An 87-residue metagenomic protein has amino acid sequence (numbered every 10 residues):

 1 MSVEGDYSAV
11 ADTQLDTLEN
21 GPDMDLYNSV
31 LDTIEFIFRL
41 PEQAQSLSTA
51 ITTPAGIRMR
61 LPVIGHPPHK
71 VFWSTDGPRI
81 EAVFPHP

Functional and structural regions predicted by a protein language model:
M1-S2, D16-G21, L61-P87: Enriched for short, Lys/Arg-rich terminal
M1-T33: Arg/Lys-rich, positively charged N-terminal/basic patches that mediate binding to nucleic acids
Y7, F36, H69-W73: Aromatic side chains
D23-M24, E42, T49, V83: Short linear functional motifs in flexible/disordered or boundary regions
E35-G65: A short, surface-exposed loop/turn module that caps and links secondary-structure elements
